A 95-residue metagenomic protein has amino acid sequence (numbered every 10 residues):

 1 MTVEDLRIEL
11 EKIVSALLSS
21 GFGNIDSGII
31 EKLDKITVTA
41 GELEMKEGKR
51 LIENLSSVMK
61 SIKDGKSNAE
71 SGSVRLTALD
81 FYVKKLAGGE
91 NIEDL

Functional and structural regions predicted by a protein language model:
M1-S15, K46, N54, D64-L95: Amphipathic, coiled-coil-like alpha-helical segments
K12-I25, E31-K35: N-terminal acidic leader/helix
G28-I29, L43-V58: Short, well-ordered alpha-helical segments that carry or flank key catalytic/ligand-binding motifs at enzyme/regulatory
K35, S57-V58, A78: Hydrophobic alpha-helical segments of small multi-pass membrane proteins
